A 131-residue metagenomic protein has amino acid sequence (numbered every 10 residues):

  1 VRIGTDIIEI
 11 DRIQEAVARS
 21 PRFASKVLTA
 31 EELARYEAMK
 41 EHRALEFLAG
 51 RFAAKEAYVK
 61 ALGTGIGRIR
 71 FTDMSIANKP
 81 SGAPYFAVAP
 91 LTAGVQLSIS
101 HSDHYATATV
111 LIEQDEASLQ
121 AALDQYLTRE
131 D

Functional and structural regions predicted by a protein language model:
V1-D131: Core catalytic alpha/beta fold that binds nucleotide/phospho-ligands
